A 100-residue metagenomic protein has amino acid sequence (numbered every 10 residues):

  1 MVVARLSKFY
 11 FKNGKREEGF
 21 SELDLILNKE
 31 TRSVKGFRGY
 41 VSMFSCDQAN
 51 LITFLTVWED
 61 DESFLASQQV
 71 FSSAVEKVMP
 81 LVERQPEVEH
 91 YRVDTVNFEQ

Functional and structural regions predicted by a protein language model:
M1-A4, F9, R38-T53, E76-Q100: Glycine-rich beta-strand-turn "strand-cap" elements at beta-sheet edges
K8-N13, T56-D60: Short beta-strand-to-loop capping motifs
Y10-L23: Short, surface-exposed ligand-recognition loops at beta-strand->loop->(often short) alpha-helix junctions that present
K15-E17, E62-F64, V96: Residue-level signal for secondary-structure boundary sites
S21, I52, S72-S73: Residues in and immediately flanking transmembrane alpha helices
L25-R38, V57-H90: An amphipathic, aromatic/His-enriched active-site/gating alpha helix that lines ligand/cofactor pockets
